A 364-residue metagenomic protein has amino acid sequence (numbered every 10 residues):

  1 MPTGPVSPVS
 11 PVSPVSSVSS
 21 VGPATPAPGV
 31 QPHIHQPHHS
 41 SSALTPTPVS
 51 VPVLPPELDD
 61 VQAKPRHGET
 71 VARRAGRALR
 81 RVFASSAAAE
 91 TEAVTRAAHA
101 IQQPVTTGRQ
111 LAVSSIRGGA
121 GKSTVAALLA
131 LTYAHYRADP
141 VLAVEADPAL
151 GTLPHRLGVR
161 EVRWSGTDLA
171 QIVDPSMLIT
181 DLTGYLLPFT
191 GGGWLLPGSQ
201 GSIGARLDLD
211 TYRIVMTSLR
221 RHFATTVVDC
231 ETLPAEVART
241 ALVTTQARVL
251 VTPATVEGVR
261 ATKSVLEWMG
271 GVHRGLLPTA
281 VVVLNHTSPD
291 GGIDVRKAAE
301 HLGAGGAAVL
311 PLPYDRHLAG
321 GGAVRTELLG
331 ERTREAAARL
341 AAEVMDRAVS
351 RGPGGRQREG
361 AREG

Functional and structural regions predicted by a protein language model:
P2-P26: Compositionally biased, intrinsically disordered low-complexity segments enriched for polar/charged residues
A27-A112: Extreme N-terminal, non-catalytic leader segments that precede Walker-type/kinase nucleotide-binding cores
I101-H135: Walker A (P-loop) phosphate-binding motif
A134-G193: Phosphate-binding loop that captures ATP/GTP phosphates
L187-A238: Phosphate-binding/switch loop-helix module in NTP-utilizing enzymes
I214-V215, T225-A307: Conserved catalytic-core segment of NTP-binding enzymes
H286-G330, A337: Beta-strand-loop-alpha "switch" segments that mediate conformational coupling across diverse proteins
G321-G364: NTP-binding/hydrolysis catalytic cores, primarily Walker-type P-loop NTPases
